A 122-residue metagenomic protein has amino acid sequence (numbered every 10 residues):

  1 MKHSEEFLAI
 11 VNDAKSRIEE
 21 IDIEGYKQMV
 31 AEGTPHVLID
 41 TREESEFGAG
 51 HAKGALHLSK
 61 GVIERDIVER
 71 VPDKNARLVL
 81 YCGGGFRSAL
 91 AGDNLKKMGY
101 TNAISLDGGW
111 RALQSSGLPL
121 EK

Functional and structural regions predicted by a protein language model:
M1-V37, T41-R77, G83-K122: Rhodanese-like catalytic fold shared by cysteine-dependent sulfurtransferases and DSP/PTP-type phosphatases
